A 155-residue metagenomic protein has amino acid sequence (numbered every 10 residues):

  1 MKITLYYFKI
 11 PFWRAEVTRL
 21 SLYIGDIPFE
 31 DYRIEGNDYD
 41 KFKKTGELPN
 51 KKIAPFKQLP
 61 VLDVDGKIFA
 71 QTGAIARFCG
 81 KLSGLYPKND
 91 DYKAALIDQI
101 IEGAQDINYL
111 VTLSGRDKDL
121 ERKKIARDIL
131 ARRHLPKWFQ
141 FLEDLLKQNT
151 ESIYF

Functional and structural regions predicted by a protein language model:
M1-I129, R133-F139: GST-like domain detector, emphasizing the conserved glutathione-binding G-site in the N-terminal thioredoxin-like
L85, D144-F155: Surface-exposed helix-capping loop/turn segments at secondary-structure junctions
